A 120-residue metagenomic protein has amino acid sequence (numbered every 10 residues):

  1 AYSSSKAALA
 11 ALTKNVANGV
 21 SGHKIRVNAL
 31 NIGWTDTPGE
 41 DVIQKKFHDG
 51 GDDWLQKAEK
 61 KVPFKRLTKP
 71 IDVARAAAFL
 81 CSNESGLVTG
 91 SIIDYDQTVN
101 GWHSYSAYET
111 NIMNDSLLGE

Functional and structural regions predicted by a protein language model:
Y2, A10: Catalytic tyrosine of NAD(P)H-dependent dehydrogenase/reductases that use a Tyr as the general acid/base
S3, A78, T89-E120: Short C-terminal tail/terminal secondary-structure segment of NAD(P)H-dependent dehydrogenase/reductase domains
S5, T13: Active-site helix of classical SDR
K14, N18, K45: Short, well-ordered alpha-helices that flank and scaffold nucleotide-derived cofactor binding pockets
N18-G22, G86: Alpha-helical segment proximal to the catalytic Tyr-Lys
G22, W34-K61, S104-E120: A glycine/serine/threonine-rich, flexible loop-to-helix segment that serves as the NAD(P) cofactor-binding "lid"
V27-L30, E40, G90: Hydrophobic structural elements of the Rossmann-like NAD(P)H-binding subdomain that define the short-chain
A29, D52-E84, V88, Y95-Q97: C-terminal helical subdomain
